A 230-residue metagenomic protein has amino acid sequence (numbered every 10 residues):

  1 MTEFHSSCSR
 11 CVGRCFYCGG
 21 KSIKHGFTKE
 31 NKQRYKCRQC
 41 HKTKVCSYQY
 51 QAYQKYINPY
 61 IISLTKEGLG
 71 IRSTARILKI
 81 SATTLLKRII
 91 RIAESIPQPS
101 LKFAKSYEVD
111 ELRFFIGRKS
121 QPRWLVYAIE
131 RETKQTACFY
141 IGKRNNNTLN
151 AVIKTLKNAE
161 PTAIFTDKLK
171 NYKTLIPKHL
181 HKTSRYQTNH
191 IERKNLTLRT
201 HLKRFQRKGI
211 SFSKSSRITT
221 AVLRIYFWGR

Functional and structural regions predicted by a protein language model:
M1-R230: Residue-level recognition of single "structural anchor" positions that define or cap local secondary structure
